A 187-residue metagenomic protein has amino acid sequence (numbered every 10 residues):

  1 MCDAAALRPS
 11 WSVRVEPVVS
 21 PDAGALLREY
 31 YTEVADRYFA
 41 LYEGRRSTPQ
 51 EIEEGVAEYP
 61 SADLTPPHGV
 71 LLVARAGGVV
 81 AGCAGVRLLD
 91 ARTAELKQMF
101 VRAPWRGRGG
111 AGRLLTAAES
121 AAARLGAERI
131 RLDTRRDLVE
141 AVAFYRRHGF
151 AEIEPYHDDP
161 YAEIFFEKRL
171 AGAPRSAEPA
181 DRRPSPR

Functional and structural regions predicted by a protein language model:
R8, E128-G149, E154-R187: C-terminal "cap" of GNAT-fold acetyltransferases
R8-T93, K97, R102, L115-A117 (+4 more regions): Acetyl-CoA-dependent GNAT
G78, G109, G126: Conserved G/P- and acidic residue-centered "switch" motifs that form tight phosphate/ATP-binding loops in soluble
R102-R108, R136: Active-site acidic-Proline motif in GNAT/NAT acetyltransferases
G107, S120-R124, R147, A151: Conserved amphipathic alpha-helical interaction elements at protein-protein interfaces in regulatory, energy-coupling
R108, G112, T116: Residues forming the Rossmann-fold NAD(P)(H) cofactor-binding site
L115, A121-T134: Conserved GNAT acetyl-CoA-binding A-motif
